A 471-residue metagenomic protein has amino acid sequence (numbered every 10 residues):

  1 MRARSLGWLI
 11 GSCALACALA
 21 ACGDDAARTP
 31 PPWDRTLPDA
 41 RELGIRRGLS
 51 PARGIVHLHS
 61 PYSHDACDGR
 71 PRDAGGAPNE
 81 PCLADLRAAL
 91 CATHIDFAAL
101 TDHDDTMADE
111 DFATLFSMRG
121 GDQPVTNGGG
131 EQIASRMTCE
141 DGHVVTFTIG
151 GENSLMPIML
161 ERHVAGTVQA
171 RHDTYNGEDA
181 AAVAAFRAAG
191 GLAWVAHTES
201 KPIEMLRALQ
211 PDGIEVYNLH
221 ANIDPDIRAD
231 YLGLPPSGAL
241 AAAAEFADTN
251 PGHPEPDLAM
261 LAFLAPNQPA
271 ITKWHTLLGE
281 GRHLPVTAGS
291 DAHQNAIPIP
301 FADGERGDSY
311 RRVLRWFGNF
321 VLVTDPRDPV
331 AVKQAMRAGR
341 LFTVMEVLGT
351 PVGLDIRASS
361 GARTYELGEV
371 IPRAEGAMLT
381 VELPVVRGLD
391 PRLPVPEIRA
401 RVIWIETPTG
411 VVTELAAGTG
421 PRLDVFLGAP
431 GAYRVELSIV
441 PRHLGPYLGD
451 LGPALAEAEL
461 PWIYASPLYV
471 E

Functional and structural regions predicted by a protein language model:
M1-S12: Bacterial N-terminal signal peptides that target proteins for export
L19-A21: C-terminal motif of bacterial Sec signal peptides marking the signal peptidase cleavage site
D25-P51, S63, D102-A108, H275-E471: C-terminal functional module detector
P30-G238, E255, A265-P269, K273 (+5 more regions): A metal-dependent hydrolase metal-coordination microenvironment
I214, N250-H253, Q334: Catalytic pocket-lining loop regions of alpha/beta-barrel enzymes, especially the amidohydrolase/enolase/GH5 lineages
A242-A243: Acidic/polar low-complexity surface segments
F246-M260, L284-S290, Q294-N295: Active-site clefts of carbohydrate-active enzymes
